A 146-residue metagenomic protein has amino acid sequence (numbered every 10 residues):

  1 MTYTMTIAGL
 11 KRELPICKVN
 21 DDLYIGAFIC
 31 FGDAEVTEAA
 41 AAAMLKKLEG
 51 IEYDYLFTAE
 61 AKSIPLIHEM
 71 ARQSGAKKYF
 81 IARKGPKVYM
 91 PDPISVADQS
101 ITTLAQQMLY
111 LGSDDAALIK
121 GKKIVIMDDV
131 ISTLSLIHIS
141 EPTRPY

Functional and structural regions predicted by a protein language model:
M1-Y53: Active-site-facing substrate-recognition patch
Y53-E60: Short glycine-rich phosphate-binding loop at a beta-alpha junction
F57, K123-D129: Short glycine-rich or small-residue beta-strand-to-loop segments that form or flank ligand, phosphate, metal/Fe-S
E60-L66, T133: Gly/Ser/Thr-rich loops at beta-strand to alpha-helix junctions that form or flank small-molecule/cofactor-binding
L66-S74: Short Gly/Thr/Asp-enriched flexible loops that form oxyanion-binding sites at enzyme active sites
K77-I124: Short, glycine/charge-rich flexible loops or terminal/linker lids adjacent to PRPP-binding catalytic cores
D128-L136: Acidic, divalent-metal-coordinating active-site segment for phosphoryl/phosphodiester hydrolysis, typified by short
H138-Y146: Single conserved hydrophobic/aromatic residue that forms the stacking wall/gate of nucleotide- or nucleobase-binding
